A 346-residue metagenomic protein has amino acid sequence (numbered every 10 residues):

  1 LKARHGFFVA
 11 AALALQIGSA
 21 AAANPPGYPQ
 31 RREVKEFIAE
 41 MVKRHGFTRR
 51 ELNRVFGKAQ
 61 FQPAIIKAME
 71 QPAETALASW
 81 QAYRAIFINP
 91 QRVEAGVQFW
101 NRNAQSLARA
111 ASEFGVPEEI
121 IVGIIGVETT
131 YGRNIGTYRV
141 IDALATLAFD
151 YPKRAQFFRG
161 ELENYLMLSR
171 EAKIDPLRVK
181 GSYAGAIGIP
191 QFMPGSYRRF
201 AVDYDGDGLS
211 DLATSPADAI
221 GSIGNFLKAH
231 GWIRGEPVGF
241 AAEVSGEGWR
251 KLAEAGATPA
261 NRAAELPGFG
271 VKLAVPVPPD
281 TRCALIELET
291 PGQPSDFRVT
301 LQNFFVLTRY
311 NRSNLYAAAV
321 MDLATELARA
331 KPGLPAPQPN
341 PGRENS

Functional and structural regions predicted by a protein language model:
L1-F8: Bacterial N-terminal signal peptides that target proteins for export
F8-Q16: Bacterial N-terminal signal peptides
A23-A111: An acidic, Gly/Ser/Thr/Pro-rich helix-cap/linker signature
M41, L52-F61, V116-G132, Y165-R170 (+1 more regions): Short, functionally critical alpha-helical segments immediately adjacent to catalytic or ligand/cofactor-binding
F61-A68, T129-R139, D150-A155, E171-L177 (+2 more regions): Secretory-pathway/luminal and periplasmic proteins that interact with or process carbohydrate-rich
V140-F149, I187-V202, I223: Substrate-binding/active-site groove segments that recognize and process beta-1,4-linked N-acetyl-hexosamine
Y204-L212: Acidic, glycine-anchored loop motifs typical of Ca2+
A242-S346: C-terminal soluble interaction/assembly domains
